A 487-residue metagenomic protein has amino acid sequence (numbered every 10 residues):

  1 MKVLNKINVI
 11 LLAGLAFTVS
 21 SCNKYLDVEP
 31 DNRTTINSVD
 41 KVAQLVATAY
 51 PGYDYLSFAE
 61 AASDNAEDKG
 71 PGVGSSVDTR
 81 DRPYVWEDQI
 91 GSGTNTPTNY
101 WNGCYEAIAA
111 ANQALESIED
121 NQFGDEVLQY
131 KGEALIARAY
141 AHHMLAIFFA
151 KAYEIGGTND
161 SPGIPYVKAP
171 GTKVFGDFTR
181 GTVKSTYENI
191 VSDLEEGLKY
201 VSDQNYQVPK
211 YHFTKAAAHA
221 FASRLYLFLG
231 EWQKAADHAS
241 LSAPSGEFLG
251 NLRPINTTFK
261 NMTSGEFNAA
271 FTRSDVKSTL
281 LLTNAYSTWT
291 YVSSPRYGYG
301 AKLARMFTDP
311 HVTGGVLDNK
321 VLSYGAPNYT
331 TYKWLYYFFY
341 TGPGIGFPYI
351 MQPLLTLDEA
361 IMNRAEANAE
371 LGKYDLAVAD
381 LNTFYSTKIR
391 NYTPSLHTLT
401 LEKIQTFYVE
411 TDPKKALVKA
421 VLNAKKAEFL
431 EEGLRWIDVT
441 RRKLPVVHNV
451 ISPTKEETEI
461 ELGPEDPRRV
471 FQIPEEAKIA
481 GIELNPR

Functional and structural regions predicted by a protein language model:
M1-C22: Sec-dependent bacterial lipoprotein signal peptides
V3-L4, C22-A66, H311, Y392 (+1 more regions): Membrane-proximal, proline-rich intrinsically disordered regions
R80-F149, G181, L194, L198-D203 (+3 more regions): Conserved, well-structured interaction surfaces
I108-A111, Y187, L194, A239 (+2 more regions): Inward-facing hydrophobic residues that define packing positions of alpha-helical scaffold repeats
K131, R138, L145, K215 (+3 more regions): Structural register within alpha-helical repeat arrays
G230, K234-D358, R390-F407, V418-A420 (+5 more regions): Hydrophobic-face positions in mid-chain alpha helices that act as interaction patches
